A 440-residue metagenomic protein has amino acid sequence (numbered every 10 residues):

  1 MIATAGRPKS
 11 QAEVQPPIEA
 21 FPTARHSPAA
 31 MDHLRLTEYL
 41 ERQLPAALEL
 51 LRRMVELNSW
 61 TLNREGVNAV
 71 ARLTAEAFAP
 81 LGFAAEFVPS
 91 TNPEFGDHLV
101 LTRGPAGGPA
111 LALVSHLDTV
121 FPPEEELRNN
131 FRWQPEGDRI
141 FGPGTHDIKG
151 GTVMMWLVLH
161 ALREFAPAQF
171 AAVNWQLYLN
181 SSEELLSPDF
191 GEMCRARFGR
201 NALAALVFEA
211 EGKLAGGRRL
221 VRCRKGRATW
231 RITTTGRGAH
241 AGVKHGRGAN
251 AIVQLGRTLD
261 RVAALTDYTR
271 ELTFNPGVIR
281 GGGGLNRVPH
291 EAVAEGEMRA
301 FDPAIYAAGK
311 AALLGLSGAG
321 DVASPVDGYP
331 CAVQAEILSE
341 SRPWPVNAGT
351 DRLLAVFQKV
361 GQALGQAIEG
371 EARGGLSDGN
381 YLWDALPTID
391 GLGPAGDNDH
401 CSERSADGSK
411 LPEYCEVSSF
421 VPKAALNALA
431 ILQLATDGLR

Functional and structural regions predicted by a protein language model:
M1-I2, V14, I18, M31: Short hydrophobic transmembrane-like helices used for membrane targeting/insertion
R7-P8, A12-Q15, F21: Short, low-complexity intrinsically disordered segments enriched in A/P/G/S/L with frequent Arg, especially at protein
P22, H26-S27: Short, positively charged and aromatic/hydrophobic N-terminal segments
P28-P143, E164-A171: Acidic/His- and Gly-rich active-site-bordering loop/insert found across diverse amide/peptide-bond hydrolases
A30-R35, R42, S59, A75 (+4 more regions): Metal-dependent amide/peptide-bond hydrolase catalytic core, centered on the "pita-bread" metallohydrolase fold
V114-H116, Y178-N180, L206-E209, T233-T235 (+1 more regions): Short beta-strand segments
D138-M154, H240: Glycine/serine-rich anion-binding loops at beta->alpha junctions that coordinate negatively charged ligand groups
I148-C223, D267, A435, L439: Acidic/histidine-rich catalytic neighborhood of metal-dependent amide-processing enzymes
